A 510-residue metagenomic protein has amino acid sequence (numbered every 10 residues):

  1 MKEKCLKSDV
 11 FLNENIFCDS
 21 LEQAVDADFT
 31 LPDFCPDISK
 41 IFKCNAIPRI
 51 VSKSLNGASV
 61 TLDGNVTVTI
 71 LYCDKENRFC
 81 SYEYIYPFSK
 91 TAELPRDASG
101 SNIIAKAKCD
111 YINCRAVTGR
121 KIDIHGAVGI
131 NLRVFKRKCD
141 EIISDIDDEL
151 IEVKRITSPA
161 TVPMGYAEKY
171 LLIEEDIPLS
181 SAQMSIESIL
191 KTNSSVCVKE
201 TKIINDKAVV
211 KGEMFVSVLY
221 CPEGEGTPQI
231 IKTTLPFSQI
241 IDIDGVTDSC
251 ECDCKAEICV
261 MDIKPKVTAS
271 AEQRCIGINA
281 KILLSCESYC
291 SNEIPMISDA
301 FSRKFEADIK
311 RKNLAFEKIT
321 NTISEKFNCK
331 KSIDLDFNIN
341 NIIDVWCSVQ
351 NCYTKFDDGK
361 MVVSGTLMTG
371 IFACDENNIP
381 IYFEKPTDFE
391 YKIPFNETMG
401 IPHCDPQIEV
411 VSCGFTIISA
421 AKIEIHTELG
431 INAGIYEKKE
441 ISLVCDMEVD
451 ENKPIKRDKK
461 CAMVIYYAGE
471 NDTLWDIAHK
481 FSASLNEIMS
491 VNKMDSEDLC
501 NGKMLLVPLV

Functional and structural regions predicted by a protein language model:
M1-K2, C413, M504, V510: Gram-positive cell-envelope targeting signals
K2-K460: Membrane-lipid interaction segments
N452-S490, D495-V510: Primarily a LysM-type cell-wall glycan-binding module
